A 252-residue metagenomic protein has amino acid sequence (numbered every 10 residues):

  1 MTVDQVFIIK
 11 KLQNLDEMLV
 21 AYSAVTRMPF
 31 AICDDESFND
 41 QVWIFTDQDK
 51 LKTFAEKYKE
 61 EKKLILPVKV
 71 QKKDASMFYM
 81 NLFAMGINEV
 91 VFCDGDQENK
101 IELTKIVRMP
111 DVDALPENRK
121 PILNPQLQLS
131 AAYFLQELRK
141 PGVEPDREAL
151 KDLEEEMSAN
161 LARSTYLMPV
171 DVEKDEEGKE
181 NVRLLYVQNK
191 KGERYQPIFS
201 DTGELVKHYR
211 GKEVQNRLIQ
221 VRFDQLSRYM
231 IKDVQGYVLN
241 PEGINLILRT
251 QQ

Functional and structural regions predicted by a protein language model:
M1-Q252: An interfacial alpha-helical scaffold signature
